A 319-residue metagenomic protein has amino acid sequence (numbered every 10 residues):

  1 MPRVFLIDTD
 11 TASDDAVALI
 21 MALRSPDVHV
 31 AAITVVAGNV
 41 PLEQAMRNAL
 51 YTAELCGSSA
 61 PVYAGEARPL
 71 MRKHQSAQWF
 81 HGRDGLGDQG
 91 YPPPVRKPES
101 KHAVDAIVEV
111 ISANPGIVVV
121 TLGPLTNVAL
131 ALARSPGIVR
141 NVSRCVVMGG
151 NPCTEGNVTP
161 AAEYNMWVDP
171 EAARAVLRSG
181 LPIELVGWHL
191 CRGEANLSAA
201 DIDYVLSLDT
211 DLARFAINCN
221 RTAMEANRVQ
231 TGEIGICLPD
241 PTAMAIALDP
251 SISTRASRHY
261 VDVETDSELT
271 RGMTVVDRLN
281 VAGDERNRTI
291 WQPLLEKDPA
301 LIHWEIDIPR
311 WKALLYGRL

Functional and structural regions predicted by a protein language model:
M1-P2, M21-S25, H29-V30, W167-D169 (+1 more regions): Conformational coupling and interaction surfaces
P2-R3, Q44-A113, V281, K297-A300 (+2 more regions): Metal-dependent C-N hydrolase catalytic cores
P2-Y51, Q89-N196: Active-site histidine-anchored catalytic micro-motif
S25, V36, T52-S59, V110 (+10 more regions): Change "in soluble alpha/beta enzymes" to "in soluble alpha/beta proteins
V35-G38, G65-A67, D266: Acidic/polar N-terminal loop/beta-strand segments that form early-domain functional surfaces
V62, V176, M244: A residue-level signal for conserved active-site and pocket-lining positions in enzyme catalytic cores
Q75-G82, T159-E163, A200-I202: Short, surface-exposed amphipathic charged segments that create phosphate/polyanion-binding patches used for binding
